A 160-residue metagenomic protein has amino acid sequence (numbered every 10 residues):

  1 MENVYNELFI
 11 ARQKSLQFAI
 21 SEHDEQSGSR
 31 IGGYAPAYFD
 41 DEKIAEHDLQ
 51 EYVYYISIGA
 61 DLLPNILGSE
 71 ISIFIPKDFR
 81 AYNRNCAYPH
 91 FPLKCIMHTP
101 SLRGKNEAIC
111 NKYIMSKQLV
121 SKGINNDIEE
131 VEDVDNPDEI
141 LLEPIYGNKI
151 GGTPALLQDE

Functional and structural regions predicted by a protein language model:
M1-E160: Preference for intrinsically disordered or flexible, low-complexity segments and adjacent hinge/connector residues
